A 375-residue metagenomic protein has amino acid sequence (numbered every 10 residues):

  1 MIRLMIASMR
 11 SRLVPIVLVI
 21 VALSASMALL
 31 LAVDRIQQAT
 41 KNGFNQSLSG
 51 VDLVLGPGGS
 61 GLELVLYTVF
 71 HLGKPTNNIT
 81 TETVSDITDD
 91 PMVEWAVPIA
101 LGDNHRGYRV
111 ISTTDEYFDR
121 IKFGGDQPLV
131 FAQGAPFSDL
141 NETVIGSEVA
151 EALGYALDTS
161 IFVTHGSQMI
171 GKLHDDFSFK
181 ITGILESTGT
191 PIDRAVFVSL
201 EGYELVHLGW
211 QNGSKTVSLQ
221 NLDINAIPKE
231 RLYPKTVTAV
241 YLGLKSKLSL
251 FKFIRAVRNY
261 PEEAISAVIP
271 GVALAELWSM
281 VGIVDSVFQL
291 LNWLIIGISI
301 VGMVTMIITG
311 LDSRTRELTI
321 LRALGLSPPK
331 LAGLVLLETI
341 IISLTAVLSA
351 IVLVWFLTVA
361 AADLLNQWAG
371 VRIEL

Functional and structural regions predicted by a protein language model:
M1-R10: A short amphipathic helical element positioned immediately N-terminal to and/or at the very start of a transmembrane
V14-A39: Short, strongly hydrophobic transmembrane alpha-helices
V21, S286-M306: Internal alpha-helical transmembrane segments of multipass membrane proteins, especially hydrophobic lipid-embedded
L31-D119, P136-D139, K229, F253 (+2 more regions): Hydrophobic, regular-secondary-structure patches
N104-T114, G124-K215: Hydrophobic secondary-structure segments that place a key small or acidic residue at a functional site
L173-K180, I184-D285: Mechanotransmission and gating elements of multispan inner-membrane complexes involved in transport and envelope
W293-S299, I308-A362: Transmembrane alpha-helical interface segments in multi-pass membrane proteins
L357-L375: Short juxtamembrane loops and helix-capping segments at transmembrane helix boundaries of multi-pass membrane proteins
